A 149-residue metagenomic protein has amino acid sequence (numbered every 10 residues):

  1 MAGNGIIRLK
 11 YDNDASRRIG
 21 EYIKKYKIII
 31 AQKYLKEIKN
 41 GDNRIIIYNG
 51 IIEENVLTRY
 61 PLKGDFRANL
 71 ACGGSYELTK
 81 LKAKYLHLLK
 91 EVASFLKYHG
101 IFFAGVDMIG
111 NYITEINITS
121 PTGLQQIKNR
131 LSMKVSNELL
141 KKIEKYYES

Functional and structural regions predicted by a protein language model:
M1-A2, P121: Short glycine-rich anion-binding loops that position phosphate/pyrophosphate groups of nucleotides and phosphorylated
A2-Y85: Phosphate-binding site of ATP-dependent enzymes
R8-L9, I127-R130: Short, solvent-exposed loop/turn segments at secondary-structure boundaries
R17, D107-S120: Hydrophobic/aromatic-rich, well-ordered segments within soluble, folded domains that form packed cores
K25-I28, K33-K36, G64-I113, E138-E148: A long amphipathic alpha-helix within ATP-dependent nucleotide-binding catalytic cores
P61-K63, N117-I127: Glycine-rich phosphate/pyrophosphate-binding beta-alpha loops
Q126-K128, S136-E138: Juxtamembrane helix-loop transition sites at the ends of transmembrane segments in multi-pass membrane proteins
